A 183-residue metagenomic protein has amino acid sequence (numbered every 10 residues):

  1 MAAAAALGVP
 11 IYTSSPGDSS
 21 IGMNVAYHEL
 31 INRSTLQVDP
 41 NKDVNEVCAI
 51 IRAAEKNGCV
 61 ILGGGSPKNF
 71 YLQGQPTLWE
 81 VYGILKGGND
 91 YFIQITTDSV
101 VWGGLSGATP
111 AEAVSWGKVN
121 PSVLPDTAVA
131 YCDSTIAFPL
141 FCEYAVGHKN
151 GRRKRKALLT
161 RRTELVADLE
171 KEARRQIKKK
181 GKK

Functional and structural regions predicted by a protein language model:
M1-A53, N57: Internal active-site segments that recognize and position negatively charged phosphoryl groups and nucleotide moieties
P10-Y12, V60, Y91-I95: Hydrophobic/aromatic beta-strand patches that form the interior of the parallel beta-sheet core in alpha/beta enzyme
S14-P16, G63-G65, G74, I95-D98 (+1 more regions): Fold-independent oxyanion-binding glycine-rich loops and adjacent beta-strand/coil segments at enzyme active sites
S20-I21, P67-F70, V100-G103: Flexible loop/turn segments at secondary-structure boundaries
N45-C48, K56, G63-P67, T96-S99: A structural signal for small-residue-enriched, beta-sheet-centric alpha/beta enzyme cores and oligomeric scaffold folds
E46-V47, G74, R162-T163: Short linear segments in flexible contexts
R52-E55, N69-L85: Hydrophobic alpha-helical bundle architecture
K56, E80-K183: C-terminal functional extensions of proteins
